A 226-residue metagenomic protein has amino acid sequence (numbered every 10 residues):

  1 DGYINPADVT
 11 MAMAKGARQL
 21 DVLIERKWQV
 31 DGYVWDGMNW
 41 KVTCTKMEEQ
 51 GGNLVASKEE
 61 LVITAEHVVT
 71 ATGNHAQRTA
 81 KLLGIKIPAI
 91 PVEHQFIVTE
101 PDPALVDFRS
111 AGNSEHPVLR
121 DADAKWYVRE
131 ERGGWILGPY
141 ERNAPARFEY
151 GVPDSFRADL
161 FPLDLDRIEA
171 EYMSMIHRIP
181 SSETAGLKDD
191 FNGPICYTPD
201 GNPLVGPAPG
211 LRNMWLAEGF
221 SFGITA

Functional and structural regions predicted by a protein language model:
D1-L20: Rossmann-like flavin
R18-D31, G186: A conserved beta-strand/loop element that lines the FAD pocket in flavoprotein oxidoreductases
I24-R26, T70, L187-K188, L216: General beta-strand structural signal in soluble alpha/beta enzymes
Y33-P162, A170-E183: Flavin-dependent oxidoreductases
D123, R132, D154-A226: C-terminal catalytic lobe of FAD-dependent flavoproteins
